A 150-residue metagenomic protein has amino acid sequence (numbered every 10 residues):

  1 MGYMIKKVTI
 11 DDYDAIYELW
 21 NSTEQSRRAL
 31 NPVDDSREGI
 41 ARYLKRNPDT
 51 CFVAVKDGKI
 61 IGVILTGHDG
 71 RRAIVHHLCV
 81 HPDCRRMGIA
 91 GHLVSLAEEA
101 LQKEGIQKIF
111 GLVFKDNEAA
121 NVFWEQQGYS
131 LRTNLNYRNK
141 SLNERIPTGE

Functional and structural regions predicted by a protein language model:
M1-D11, E144-E150: Conserved N-terminal entry element of GNAT/NAT acetyltransferase domains
I10-R42: Conserved GNAT-fold acetyl-CoA-binding loop/helix
A41-V53, I74: A short helix-loop-beta-strand connector motif used in the catalytic cores of GNAT acetyltransferases and, in some
V53, K59-G67, I74-C79: Conserved beta-strand in the GNAT
G67-H76, R85, R132-L135: A conserved beta-turn-beta hairpin within the catalytic core of GNAT-like acetyltransferases that forms part
V80, R86-E99, Q126: Conserved acetyl-CoA-binding loop-helix of GNAT-fold acetyltransferases
L101-V113: Conserved GNAT acetyl-CoA-binding A-motif
G111-A120, N139: Conserved beta-strand-loop-alpha-helix junction that forms the acyl-donor binding cleft
